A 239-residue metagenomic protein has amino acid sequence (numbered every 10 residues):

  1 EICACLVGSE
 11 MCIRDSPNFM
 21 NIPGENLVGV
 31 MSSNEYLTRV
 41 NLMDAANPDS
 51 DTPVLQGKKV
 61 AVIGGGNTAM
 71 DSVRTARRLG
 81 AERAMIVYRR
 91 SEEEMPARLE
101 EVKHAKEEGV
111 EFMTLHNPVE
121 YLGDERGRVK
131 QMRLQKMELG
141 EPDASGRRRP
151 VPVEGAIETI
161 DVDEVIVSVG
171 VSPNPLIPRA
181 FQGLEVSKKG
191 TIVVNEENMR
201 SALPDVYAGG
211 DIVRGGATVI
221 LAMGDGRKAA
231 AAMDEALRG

Functional and structural regions predicted by a protein language model:
E1-G8, I13: Single conserved hydrophobic/aromatic residue that forms the stacking wall/gate of nucleotide- or nucleobase-binding
S9, D124-I157: Conserved beta-strand-loop-beta-strand element in the redox core of flavoprotein oxidoreductases
I13, G65, Y88-S91, D211: Cofactor-binding loop segments of dinucleotide-utilizing enzymes, especially the Rossmann-like FAD- and NAD(P)+-binding
N26-G57, P142-G216: FAD-site-proximal beta/loop scaffold in flavoenzymes
A45-G80: Rossmann-like NAD(P)H-binding beta-loop-alpha module
S72, I212-R238: A conserved FAD-binding loop/helix module that cradles the flavin
V73-E120: Rossmann-like dinucleotide-binding cores of NAD(P)H-dependent redox enzymes
